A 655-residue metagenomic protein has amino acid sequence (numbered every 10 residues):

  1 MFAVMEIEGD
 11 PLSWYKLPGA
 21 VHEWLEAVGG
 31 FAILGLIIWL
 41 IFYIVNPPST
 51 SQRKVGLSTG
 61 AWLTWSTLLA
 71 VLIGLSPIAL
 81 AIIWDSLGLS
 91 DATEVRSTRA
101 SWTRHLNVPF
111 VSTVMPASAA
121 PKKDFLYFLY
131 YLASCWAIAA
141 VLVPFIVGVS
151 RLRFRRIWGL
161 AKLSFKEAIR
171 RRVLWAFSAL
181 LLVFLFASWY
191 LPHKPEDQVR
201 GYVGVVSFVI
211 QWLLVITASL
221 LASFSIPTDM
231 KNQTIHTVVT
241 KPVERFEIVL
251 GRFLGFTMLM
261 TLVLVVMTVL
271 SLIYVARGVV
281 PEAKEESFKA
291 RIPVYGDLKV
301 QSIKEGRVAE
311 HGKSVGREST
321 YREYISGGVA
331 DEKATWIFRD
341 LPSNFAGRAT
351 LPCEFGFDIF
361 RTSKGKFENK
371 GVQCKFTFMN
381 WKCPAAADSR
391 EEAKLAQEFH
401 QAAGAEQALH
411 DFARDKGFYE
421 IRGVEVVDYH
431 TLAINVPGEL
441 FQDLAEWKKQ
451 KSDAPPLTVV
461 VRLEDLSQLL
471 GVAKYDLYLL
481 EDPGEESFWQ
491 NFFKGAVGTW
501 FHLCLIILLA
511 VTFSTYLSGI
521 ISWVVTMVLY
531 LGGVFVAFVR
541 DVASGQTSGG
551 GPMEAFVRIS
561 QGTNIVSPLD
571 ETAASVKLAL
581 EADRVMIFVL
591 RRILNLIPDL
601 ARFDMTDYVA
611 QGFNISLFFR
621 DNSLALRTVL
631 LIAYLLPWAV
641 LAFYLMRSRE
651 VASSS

Functional and structural regions predicted by a protein language model:
F2-Q52, G74-A133, L191-D197, G278-E485 (+1 more regions): Terminal transmembrane helical anchor/hairpin motif
A3, I7, I146-G159, D482-E486 (+3 more regions): Short, membrane-interfacial amphipathic segments enriched in basic
G56, A161-F165, I169, I226-G255 (+2 more regions): Helix-loop-helix units of permease transmembrane domains in multi-pass membrane transporters, especially ABC
R151-L174: Aromatic- and glycine-rich beta-strand/loop motifs that create alpha-glucan
K166-A179, I520-V525: Membrane-interface helix starts
I169-F177, L213-L214, R245-L272, L508: Selective transmembrane-helix segments that form parts of the transport pathway or gating/packing helices in multipass
V206-T228, V263, M267: Long, hydrophobic alpha-helical segments
I521, Y530, S648-S655: Short cytosolic juxtamembrane segments of multi-pass membrane proteins
